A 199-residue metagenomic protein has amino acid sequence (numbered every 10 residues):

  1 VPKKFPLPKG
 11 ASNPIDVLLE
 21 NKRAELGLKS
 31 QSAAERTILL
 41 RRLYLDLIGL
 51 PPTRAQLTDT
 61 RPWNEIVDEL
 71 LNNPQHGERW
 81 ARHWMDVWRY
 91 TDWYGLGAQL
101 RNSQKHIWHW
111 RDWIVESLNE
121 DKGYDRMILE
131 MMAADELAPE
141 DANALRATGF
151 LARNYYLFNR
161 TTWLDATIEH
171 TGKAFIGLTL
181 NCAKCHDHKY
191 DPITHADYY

Functional and structural regions predicted by a protein language model:
V1-Y199: Short, structured secondary-structure elements that scaffold catalytic or ligand/cofactor-binding regions
